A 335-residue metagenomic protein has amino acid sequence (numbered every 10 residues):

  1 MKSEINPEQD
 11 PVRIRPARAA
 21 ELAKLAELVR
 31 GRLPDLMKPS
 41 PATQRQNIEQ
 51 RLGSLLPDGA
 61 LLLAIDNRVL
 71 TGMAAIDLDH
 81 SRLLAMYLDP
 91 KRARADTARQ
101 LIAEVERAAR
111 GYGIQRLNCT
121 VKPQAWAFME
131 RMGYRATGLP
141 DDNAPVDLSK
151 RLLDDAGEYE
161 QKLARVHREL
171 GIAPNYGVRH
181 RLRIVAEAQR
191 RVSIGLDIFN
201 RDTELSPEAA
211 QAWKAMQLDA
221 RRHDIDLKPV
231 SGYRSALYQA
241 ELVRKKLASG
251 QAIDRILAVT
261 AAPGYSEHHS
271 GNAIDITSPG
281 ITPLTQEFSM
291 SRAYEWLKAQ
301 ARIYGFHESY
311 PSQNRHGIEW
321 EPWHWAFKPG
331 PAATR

Functional and structural regions predicted by a protein language model:
M1-A20, L152-D155: Conserved N-terminal entry element of GNAT/NAT acetyltransferase domains
A19-A85, D89-K91, I102-A103, P123-Q124: Acetyl-CoA-dependent GNAT
G59, N143-D147: Short hydrophobic/aromatic beta-strand or adjacent loop that forms the aromatic wall/cage of a ligand/substrate-binding
S81, Q115, R135: Short acidic/polar active-site loop segments enriched in Thr and Asp
R94-R107: Conserved acetyl-CoA-binding loop-helix of GNAT-fold acetyltransferases
A109-K122: Conserved GNAT acetyl-CoA-binding A-motif
K122-A144, L297: Conserved active-site alpha-helix within GNAT-family acetyltransferase domains
L153-G232, A236-R335: Extracytoplasmic cell-surface/polysaccharide-interacting catalytic and binding patches
